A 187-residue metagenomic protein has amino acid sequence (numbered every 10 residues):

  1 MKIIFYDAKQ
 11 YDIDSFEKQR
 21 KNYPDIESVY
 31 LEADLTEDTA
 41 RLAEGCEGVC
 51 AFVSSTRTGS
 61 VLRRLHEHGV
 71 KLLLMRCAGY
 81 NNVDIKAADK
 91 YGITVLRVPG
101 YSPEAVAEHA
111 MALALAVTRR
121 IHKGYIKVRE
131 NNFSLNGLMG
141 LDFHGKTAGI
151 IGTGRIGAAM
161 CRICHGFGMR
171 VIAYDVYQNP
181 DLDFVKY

Functional and structural regions predicted by a protein language model:
K2-T94: An N-terminal-biased, well-structured beta-alpha scaffold segment characteristic of Rossmann-like dinucleotide-binding
F5-Y6, A51, L74, L96 (+4 more regions): Active-site-adjacent beta-strand anchor residues
V29-L35, S54, K127-N136, D181-Y187: Short gly/ser/thr-rich secondary-structure transition/capping motifs
N82-K86, A105-H109, L182-F184: Short, charged, surface-exposed secondary-structure boundary motifs
Y91-I93, P99-T147, R162, Y174: Phosphate-binding beta-alpha-beta segment of Rossmann-like dinucleotide-binding domains, i.e., the NAD(P)
N136-Y187: Rossmann-like dinucleotide/phosphate-binding beta-alpha-beta segment
